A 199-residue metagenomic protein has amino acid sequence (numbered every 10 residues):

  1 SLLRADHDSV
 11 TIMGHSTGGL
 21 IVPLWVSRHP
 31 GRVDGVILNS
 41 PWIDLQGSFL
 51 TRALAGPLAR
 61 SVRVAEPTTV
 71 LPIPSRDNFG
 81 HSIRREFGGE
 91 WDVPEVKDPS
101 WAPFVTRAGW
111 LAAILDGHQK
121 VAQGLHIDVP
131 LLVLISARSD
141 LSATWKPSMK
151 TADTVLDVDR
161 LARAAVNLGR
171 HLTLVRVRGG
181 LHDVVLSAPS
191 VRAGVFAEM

Functional and structural regions predicted by a protein language model:
S1-D8: Conserved acidic catalytic loop of the alpha/beta-hydrolase fold
T17, I21-T106: Alpha/beta-hydrolase-fold enzymes
A65, K120-D128: The feature captures the conserved acid-bearing segment of alpha/beta-hydrolase catalytic domains
A102-Q123: Active-site nucleophile elbow and catalytic-triad environment of alpha/beta-hydrolase enzymes
I127, V133-I135: Short beta-strand/loop motif that positions the catalytic acidic residue of the alpha/beta-hydrolase fold
A137-R176, G180: Conserved loop-alpha-helix segment in the C-terminal half of the alpha/beta-hydrolase fold that carries the catalytic
H171-M199: Catalytic active-site module of serine/aspartate enzymes centered on a nucleophile-bearing elbow/loop
